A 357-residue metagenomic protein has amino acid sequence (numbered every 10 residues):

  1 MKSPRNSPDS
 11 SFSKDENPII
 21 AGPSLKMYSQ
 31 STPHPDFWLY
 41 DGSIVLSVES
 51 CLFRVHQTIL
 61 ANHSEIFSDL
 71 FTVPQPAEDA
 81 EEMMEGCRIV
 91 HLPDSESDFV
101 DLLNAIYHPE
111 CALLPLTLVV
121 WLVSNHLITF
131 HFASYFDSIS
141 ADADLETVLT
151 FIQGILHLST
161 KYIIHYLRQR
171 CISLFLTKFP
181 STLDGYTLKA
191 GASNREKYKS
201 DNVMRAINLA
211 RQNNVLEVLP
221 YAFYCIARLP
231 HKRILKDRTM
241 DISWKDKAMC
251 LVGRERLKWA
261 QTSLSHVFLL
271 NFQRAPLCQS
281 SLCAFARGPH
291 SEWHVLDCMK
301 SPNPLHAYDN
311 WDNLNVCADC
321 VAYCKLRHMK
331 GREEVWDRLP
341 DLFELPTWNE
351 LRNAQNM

Functional and structural regions predicted by a protein language model:
M1-N62, I66, S97, D101 (+3 more regions): N-terminal BTB/POZ boundary and linker segment
K2-S7, S11, P180-M357: Acidic, serine/threonine- and proline-rich low-complexity regulatory tracts
F53, L60, H91-S95, A141-V148 (+5 more regions): Amphipathic alpha-helical protein-protein interaction segments
F53-V55, F99-Y107, T117-A133, I152-L156 (+4 more regions): Short, structured motif recognition centered on aromatic/hydrophobic residues
S68-T72, P76, C111-L122, S138-G154 (+3 more regions): A cross-kingdom feature marking solvent-exposed beta-strand/loop segments within repeated, beta-rich binding/scaffold
T72, P76-E85, L251-L257: A low-complexity, Ser/Thr/Gly/Pro-enriched, surface-exposed linker/loop concept that marks segments flanking
A80-M84, P93-V100: Eukaryotic helix-linker segments that join adjacent hydrophobic helices
T147, R170-C171: A short alpha-helix capping/helix-loop junction motif
